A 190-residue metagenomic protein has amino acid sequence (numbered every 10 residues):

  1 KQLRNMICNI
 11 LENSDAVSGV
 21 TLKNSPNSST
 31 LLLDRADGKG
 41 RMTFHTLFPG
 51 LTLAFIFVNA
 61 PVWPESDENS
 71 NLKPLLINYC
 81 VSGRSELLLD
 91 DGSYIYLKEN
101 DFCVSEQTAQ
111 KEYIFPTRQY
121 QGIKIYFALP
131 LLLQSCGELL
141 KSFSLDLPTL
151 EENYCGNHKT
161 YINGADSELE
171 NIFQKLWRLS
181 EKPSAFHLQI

Functional and structural regions predicted by a protein language model:
K1-N27: Short Lys/Arg-enriched alpha/beta "domain-start" segment
L3-I7, T52, A165-I172: Alpha-helical structural motif
L11-V17, D37, D67, K159-G164: Bulky hydrophobic/aromatic packing residues
G19-Q121: N-terminal functional module of multi-domain proteins
L88, S93-I190: Alpha-helical bundle regulatory/interaction domains
